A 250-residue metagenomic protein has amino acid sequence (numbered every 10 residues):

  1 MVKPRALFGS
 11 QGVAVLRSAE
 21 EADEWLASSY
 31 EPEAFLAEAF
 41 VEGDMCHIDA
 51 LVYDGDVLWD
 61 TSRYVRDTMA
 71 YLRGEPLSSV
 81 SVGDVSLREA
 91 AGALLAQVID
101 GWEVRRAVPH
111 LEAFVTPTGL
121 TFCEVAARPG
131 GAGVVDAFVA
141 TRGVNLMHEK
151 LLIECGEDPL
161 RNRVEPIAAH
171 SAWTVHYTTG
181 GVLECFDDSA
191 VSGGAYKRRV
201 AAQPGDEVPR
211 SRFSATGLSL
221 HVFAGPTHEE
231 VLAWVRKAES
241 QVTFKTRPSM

Functional and structural regions predicted by a protein language model:
P4-A6, Y71-L72, S211-T216: Short, flexible turn/loop "capping" segments at secondary-structure junctions
L7-G12, R17-S28, A34-L36: N-terminal beta-alpha lobe that positions the nucleotide/phosphoryl donor in ATP/NTP-coupled carboxylate activation
S10, A126-R142, Q203-P204: Glycine-rich phosphate/pyrophosphate-binding beta-alpha loops
A14, A39, V139, L218-G225: Short, well-ordered beta-strand elements within core beta-sheets of diverse protein domains
A14-S18, L51-Y53, T116, F223: Short beta-strand-to-turn element immediately C-terminal to the catalytic PLP-Schiff-base lysine in fold type I
S29-A34, A39-S81, E89-F122, A126-V134 (+1 more regions): Phosphate-binding core of ATP-grasp and ATP-grasp-like enzymes
R142-H148, E154: C-terminal catalytic subdomain
L151-M250: Peripheral (often C-terminal) accessory segments that flank ATP-dependent C-N-forming ligase machineries
